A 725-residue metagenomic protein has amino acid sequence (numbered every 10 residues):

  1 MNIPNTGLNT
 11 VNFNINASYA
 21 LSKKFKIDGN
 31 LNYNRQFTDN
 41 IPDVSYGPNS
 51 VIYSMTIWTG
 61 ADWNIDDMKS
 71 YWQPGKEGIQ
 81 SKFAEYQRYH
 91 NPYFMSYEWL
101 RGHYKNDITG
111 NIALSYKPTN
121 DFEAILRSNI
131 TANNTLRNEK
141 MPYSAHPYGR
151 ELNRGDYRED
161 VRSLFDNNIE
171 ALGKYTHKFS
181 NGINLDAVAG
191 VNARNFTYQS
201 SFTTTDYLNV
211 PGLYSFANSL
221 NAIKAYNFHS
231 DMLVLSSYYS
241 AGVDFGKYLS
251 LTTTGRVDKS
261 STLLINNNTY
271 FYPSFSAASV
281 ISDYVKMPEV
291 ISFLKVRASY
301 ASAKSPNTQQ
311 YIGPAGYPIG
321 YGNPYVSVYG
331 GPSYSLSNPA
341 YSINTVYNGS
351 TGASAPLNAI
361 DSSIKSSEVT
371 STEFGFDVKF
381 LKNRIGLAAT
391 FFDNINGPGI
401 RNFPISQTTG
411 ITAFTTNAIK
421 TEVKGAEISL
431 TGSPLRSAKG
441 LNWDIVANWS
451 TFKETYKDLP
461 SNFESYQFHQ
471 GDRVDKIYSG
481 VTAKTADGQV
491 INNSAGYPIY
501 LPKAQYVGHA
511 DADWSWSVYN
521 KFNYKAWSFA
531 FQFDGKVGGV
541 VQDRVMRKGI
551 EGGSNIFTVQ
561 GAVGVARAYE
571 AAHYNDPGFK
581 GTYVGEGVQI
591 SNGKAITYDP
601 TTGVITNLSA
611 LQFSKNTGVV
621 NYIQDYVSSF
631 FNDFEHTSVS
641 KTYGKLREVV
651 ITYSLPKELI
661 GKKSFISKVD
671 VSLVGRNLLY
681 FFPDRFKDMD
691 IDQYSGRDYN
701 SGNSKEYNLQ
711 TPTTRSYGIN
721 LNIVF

Functional and structural regions predicted by a protein language model:
M1-I41, I52, W58-W63, I108-N111: Transmembrane beta-barrel wall of Gram-negative outer-membrane proteins
M1-P4, P42-V44, S70-F83, F94-R101 (+5 more regions): Residues embedded in well-ordered regular secondary structure
N16-F25, N30-R35, S81-M141, L152-D475 (+5 more regions): Extracellular/periplasmic, surface-exposed regions of secreted and cell-surface proteins
F25-N40, V51, A61, S163 (+4 more regions): C-terminal low-complexity, acidic/polar tails when present
D39-D107, L164, P332, L336-T351 (+2 more regions): Acidic/polar loop-and-plug regions of large Gram-negative outer-membrane beta-barrel proteins
P147-Y148: N-terminal, polar/charged subdomain of small-to-medium soluble alpha/beta proteins
E289, P306, N523-S629, S654-S716 (+1 more regions): C-terminal beta-signal and adjacent terminal beta-strands/loops of Gram-negative outer-membrane beta-barrel proteins
Q310-S333, T416, A426, L435-A510 (+1 more regions): Conserved small-residue
